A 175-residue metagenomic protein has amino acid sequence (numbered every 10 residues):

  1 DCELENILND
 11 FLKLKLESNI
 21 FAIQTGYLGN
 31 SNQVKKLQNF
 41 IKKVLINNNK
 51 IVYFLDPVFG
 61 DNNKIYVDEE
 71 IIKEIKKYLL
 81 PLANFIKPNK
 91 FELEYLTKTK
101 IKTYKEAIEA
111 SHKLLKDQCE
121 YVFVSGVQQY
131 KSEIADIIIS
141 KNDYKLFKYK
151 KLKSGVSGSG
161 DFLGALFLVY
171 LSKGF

Functional and structural regions predicted by a protein language model:
D1-N62: Conserved N-terminal subdomain of the carbohydrate kinase-like
E3-D10, Q33-L37, I71, I75 (+3 more regions): General structural feature for long, well-ordered alpha-helical segments within catalytic domains of soluble enzymes
A22, V122, S154-V156: Short glycine- and Lys/Arg-enriched binding-loop motifs that mark or flank ligand-binding interfaces
A22-G26, V52-D61, K87-L96, V124 (+1 more regions): Short beta-strands and strand-loop turn motifs
Q24-L28, V127, S159-G160: Glycine-rich beta-strand-to-loop/alpha-helix junction loops that act as flexible
I65-Y144: Conserved phosphate/ATP/ADP-binding segment of small-molecule kinases
Y95, S154-F175: Short, small-residue alpha-helix embedded
Y144-G158: Short pre-catalytic strand/loop immediately N-terminal to key active-site residues, enriched for Gly-Thr
